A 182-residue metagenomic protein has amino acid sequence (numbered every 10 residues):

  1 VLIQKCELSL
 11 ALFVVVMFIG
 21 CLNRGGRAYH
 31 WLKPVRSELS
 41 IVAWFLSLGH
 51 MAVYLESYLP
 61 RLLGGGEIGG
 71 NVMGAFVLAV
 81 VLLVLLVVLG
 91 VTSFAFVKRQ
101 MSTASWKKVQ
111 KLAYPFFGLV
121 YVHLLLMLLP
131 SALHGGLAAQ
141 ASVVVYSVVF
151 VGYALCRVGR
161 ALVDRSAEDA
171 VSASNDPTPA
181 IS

Functional and structural regions predicted by a protein language model:
V1-S182: Membrane-embedded alpha-helical bundles that constitute the cytochrome b-like, heme-associated redox core of multi-pass
